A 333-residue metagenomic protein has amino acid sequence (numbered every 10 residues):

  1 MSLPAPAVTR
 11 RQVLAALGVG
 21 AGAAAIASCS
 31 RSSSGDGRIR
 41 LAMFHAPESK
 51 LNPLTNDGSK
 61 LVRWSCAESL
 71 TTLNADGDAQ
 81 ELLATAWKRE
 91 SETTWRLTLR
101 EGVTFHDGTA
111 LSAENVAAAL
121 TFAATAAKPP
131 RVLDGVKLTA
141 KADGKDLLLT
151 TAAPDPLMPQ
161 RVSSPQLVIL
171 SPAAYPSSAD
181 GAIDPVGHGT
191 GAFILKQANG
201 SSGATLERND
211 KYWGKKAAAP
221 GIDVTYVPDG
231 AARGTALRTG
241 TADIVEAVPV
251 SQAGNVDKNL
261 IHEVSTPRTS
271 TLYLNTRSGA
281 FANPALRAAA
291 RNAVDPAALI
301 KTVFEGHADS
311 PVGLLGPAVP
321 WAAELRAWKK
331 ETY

Functional and structural regions predicted by a protein language model:
L3-A21: N-terminal secretory signal peptides and thylakoid transit peptides that target proteins across membranes
A42-E90, T121, H188: N-terminal lobe/hinge region of extracytoplasmic solute-binding protein
T85-A127, L148, A280-A282: Aromatic- and charge-enriched surface segment that lines or borders ligand/interaction sites
K88, R131-Y175, Q197: Surface-exposed binding/hinge segments that line and control ligand-binding clefts or catalytic entry sites
S163-K215, G221: Gly/Pro-rich hinge or "lid" segments in bacterial periplasmic/extracellular proteins
G203, N209-N255: Ligand-site clamp/hinge motif
E207-D210, T266-A289, A293, T302: A bilobed periplasmic-binding-protein/Venus flytrap-type ligand-binding module shared by bacterial periplasmic
S310-Y333: Structural transition elements
